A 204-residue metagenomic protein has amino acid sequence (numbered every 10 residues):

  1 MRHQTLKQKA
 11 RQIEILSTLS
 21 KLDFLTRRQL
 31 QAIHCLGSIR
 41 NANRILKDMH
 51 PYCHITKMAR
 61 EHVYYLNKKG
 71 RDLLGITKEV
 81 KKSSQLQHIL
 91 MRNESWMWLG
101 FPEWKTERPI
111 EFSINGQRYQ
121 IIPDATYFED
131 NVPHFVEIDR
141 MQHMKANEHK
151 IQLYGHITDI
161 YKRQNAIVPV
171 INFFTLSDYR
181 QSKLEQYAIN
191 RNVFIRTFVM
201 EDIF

Functional and structural regions predicted by a protein language model:
M1-E79: Nuclease-adjacent, charged terminal/linker segments that flank catalytic cores
L22-L25, E111, M141-Q142, D178-Y179: Short, solvent-exposed loop/turn segments at secondary-structure junctions
F24, L90-R92, S113: Nucleic-acid endo/exonuclease domains
Q29, E94-W98, L153, K183: Amphipathic alpha-helical segments that form well-ordered structural scaffolds and often line/cohere around active
M58, W96-H134, R140-H149: Active-site metal-binding core of divalent-cation-utilizing nuclease and nuclease-like domains
R71-N93: Short, amphipathic alpha-helical interaction segments positioned at domain boundaries
R140-R191: Catalytic cores of nucleic-acid endonucleases
A188-F204: Charged, structured surface patches that assemble and position nucleic-acid processing machinery
